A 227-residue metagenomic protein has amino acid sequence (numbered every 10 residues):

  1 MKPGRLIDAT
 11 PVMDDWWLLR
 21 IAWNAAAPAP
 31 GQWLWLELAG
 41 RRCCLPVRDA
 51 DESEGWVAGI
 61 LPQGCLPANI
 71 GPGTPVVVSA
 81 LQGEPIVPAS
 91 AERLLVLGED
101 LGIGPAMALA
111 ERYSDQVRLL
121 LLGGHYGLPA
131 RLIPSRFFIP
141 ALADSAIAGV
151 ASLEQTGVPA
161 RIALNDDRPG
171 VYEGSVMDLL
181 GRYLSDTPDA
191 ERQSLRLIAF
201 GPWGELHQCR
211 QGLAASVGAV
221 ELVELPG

Functional and structural regions predicted by a protein language model:
M1-P72: Ferredoxin-reductase
P67-P226: FNR/FR-type flavoprotein reductase catalytic core
